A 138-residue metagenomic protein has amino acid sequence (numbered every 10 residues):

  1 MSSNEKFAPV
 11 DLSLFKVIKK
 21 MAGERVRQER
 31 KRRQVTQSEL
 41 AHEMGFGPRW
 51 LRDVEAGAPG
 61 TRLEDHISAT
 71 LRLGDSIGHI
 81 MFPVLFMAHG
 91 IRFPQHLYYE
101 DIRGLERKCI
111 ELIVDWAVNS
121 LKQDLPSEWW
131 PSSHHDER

Functional and structural regions predicted by a protein language model:
S2-R32: A short, Lys/Arg-rich alpha-helix, primarily the initiator
F7, M81-L121: Short, charged recognition helix plus adjacent turn of helix-turn-helix-like nucleic-acid-binding domains
E24-E43, S68, P94-G104: Short basic helix-loop element that most often maps to the first helix and adjoining turn of HTH DNA-binding modules
S38, P48-R49, G78: Key DNA-contact positions within bacterial/archaeal DNA-binding proteins
M44-T61: Recognition helix of helix-turn-helix/homeodomain-like DNA-binding domains that insert into the DNA major groove
A58-L71: Short, basic-rich loop-to-helix N-cap that marks the start of a DNA-contacting helix
N119-R138: Short, charged, intrinsically disordered terminal tails
